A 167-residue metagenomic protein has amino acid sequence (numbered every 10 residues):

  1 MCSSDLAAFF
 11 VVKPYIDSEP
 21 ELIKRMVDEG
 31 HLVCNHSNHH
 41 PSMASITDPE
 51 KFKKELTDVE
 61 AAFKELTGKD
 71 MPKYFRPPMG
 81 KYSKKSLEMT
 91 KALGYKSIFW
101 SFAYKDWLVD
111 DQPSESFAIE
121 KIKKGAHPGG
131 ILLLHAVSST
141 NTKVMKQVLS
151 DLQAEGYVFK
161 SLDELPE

Functional and structural regions predicted by a protein language model:
M1-S3: Short, small-residue-biased leader/transition segments that mark boundaries at the very start of proteins
D5-A7, E29-H31, G68-K73, Y95 (+1 more regions): Short, well-ordered coil/turn segments that N-cap beta-strands
L6-K13, R25-V27, H31-H36, K96-I98 (+1 more regions): Short, well-structured secondary-structure segments
A7, Y15-S18, T140-E167: C-terminal domain-boundary segment and adjacent tail
V11-K13, N35-S37, P77-M79, S101 (+2 more regions): A cross-domain feature marking catalytic cores of carbohydrate-active enzymes and several ubiquitous metabolic/repair
I16-H36, T90-A92, K121-K124: Acidic (Asp/Glu)-rich catalytic clusters
V33-H36, V59, F75-P78, S97 (+2 more regions): Conserved, mostly hydrophobic/aromatic
P41-T67, K81-P128, N141-Q147: Alpha-helical scaffold elements lining the catalytic groove of polysaccharide deacetylases
